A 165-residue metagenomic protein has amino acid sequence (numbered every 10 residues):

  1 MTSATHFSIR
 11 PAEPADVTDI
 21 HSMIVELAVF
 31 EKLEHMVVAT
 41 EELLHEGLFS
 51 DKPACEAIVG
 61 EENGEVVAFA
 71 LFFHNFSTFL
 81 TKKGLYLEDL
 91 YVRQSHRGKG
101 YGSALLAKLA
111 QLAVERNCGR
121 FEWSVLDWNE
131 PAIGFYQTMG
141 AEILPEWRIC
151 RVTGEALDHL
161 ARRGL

Functional and structural regions predicted by a protein language model:
S8-I20: A short beta-loop-alpha structural element at the N-terminal edge of CoA-dependent acyl/N-acetyltransferase catalytic
H21-E46: Conserved GNAT-fold acetyl-CoA-binding loop/helix
E46-V59: A short helix-loop-beta-strand connector motif used in the catalytic cores of GNAT acetyltransferases and, in some
V59, E65-H74: Conserved beta-strand in the GNAT
H96, G100-K108: Conserved acetyl-CoA pyrophosphate-binding loop and the N-cap/start of the following alpha-helix in GNAT-like
V114-S124: Conserved GNAT acetyl-CoA-binding A-motif
C118, Q137-E146: Conserved acetyl-CoA-binding loop of GNAT-fold acetyltransferases
W123-A132, R151-E155: Conserved beta-strand-loop-alpha-helix junction that forms the acyl-donor binding cleft
